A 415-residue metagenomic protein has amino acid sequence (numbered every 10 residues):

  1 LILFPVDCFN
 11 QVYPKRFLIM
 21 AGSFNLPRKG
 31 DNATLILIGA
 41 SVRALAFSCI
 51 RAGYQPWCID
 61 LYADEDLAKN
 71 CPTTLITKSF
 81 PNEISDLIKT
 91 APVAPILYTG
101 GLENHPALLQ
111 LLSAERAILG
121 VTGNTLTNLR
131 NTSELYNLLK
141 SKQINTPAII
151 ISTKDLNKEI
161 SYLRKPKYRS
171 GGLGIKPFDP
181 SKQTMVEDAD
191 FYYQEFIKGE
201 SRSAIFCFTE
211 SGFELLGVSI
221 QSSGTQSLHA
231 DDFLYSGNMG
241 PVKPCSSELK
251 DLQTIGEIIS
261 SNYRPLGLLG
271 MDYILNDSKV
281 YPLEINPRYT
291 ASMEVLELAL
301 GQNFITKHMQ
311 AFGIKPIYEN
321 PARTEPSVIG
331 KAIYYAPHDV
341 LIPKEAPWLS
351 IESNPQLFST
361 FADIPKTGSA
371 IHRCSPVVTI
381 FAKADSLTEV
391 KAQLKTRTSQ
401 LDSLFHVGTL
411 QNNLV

Functional and structural regions predicted by a protein language model:
C8-Q11, R16-E134, S141, H372 (+2 more regions): ATP-binding N-terminal substructure of ATP-dependent carboxylate-amine bond-forming enzymes
G22, M309-V415: Peripheral (often C-terminal) accessory segments that flank ATP-dependent C-N-forming ligase machineries
P56-I59, I118, T146-P147, F191 (+1 more regions): Hydrophobic anchor at the start of a short beta-strand that flanks the dinucleotide cofactor-binding loop
R116-Q183: A conserved helix-loop-beta module that forms one wall/lid of the active-site cleft in ATP-utilizing catalytic domains
L139, E159-P177, A189-I205, L216-S222 (+2 more regions): ATP-grasp fold ATP-binding core
K198-R264, N286-A311, N320-T324: ATP-dependent carboxylate/phosphate-activation module, predominantly the ATP-grasp catalytic core and closely related
F208-G212, L275-K279, P337, K383-D385: Short acidic-glycine loop/turn motifs at beta-strand connectors
S260-E294, A322-R323, I333-L341: Conserved metal-phosphate-binding beta-hairpin within the catalytic cores of diverse ATP-dependent phosphoryl-transfer
